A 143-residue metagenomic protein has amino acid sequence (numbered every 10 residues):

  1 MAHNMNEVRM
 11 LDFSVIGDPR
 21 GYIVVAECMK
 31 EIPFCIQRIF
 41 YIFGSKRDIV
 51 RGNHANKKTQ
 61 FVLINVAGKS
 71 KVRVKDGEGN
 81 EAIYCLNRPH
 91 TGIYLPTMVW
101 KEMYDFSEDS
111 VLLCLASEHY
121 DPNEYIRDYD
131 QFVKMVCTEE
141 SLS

Functional and structural regions predicted by a protein language model:
M1-T91, E108-D109, L115, D121-Q131 (+1 more regions): Non-catalytic, conserved peripheral segments adjacent to functional cores
R88-G92, M98-D105: Well-ordered alpha/beta subsegment
